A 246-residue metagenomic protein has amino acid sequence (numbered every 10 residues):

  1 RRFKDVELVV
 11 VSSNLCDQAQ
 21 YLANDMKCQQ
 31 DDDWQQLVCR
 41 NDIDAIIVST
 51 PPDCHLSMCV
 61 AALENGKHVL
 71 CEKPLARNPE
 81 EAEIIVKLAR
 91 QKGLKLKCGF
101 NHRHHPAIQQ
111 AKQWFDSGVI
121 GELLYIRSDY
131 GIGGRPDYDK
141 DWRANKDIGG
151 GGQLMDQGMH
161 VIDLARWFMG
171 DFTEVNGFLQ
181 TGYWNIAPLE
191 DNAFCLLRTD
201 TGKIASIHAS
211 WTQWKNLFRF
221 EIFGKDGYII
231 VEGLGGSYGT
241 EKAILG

Functional and structural regions predicted by a protein language model:
R1-M26: N-terminal Rossmann-like dinucleotide-binding module
V6-V10, D44-I46, G151-G152: Short active-site oxyanion
L15, M26-L88: Beta-loop-alpha module in the N-terminal Rossmann-like domain of NAD(P)-dependent dehydrogenases, especially those
D31, L70, K95-K97, R127 (+3 more regions): Structural detector of well-ordered beta-strand residues that form the stable sheet scaffold of enzyme domains
A82-N101, G121-I126: Rossmann-fold dehydrogenase core element
H102-A187: Predominantly a Rossmann-like dinucleotide-binding segment in NAD(P)-dependent oxidoreductases
D163-S237: Contiguous beta-strand/loop segments that form the cofactor/metal-binding neighborhood of enzyme cores
